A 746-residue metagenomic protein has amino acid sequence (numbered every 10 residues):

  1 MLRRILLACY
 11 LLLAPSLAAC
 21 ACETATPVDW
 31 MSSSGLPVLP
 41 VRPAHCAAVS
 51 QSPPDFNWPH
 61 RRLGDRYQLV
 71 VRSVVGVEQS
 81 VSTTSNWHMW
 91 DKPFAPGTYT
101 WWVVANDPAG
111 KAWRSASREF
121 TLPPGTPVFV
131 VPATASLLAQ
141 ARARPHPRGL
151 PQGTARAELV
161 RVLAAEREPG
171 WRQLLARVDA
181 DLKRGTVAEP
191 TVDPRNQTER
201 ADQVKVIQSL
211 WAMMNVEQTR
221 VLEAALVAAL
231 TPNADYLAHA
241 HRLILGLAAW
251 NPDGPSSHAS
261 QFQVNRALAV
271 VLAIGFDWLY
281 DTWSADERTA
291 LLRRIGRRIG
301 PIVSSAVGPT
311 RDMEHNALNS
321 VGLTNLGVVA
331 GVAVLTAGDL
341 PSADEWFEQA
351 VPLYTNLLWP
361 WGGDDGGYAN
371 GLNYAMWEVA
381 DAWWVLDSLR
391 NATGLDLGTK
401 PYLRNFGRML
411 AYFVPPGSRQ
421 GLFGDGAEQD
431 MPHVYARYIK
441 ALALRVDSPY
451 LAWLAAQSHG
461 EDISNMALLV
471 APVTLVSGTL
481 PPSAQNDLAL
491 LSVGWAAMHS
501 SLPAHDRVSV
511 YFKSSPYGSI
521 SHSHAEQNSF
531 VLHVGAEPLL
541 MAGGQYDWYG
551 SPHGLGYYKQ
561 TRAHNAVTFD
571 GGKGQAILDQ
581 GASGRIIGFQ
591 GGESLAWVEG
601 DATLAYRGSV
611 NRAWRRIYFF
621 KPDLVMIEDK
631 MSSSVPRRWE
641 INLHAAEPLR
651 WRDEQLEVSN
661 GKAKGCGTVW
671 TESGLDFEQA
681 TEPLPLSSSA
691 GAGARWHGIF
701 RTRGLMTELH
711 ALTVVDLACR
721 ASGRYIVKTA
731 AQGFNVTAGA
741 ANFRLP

Functional and structural regions predicted by a protein language model:
E23-R62, E119-P123: Pro/Thr/Ser/Gly-rich low-complexity, intrinsically disordered linker/stalk tracts
T26-M31, T121-G149, R652: Low-complexity, Pro/Ser/Thr- and charge-rich linker/hinge segments at domain boundaries
D91-T98: Surface-exposed, short loops/turns at beta-strand junctions within beta-sandwich domains
P108-P124: Extracellular fibronectin type III
R156, R172-A176, T191, V206-V414: Aromatic-lined, polymer-binding surfaces characteristic of secreted/periplasmic polysaccharide-degrading enzymes
T310, T336, Y374-L539, F589-E593 (+2 more regions): Carbohydrate-active enzyme catalytic cores, enriched for enzymes that act on polyanionic acidic polysaccharides
Y546, G550-P746: CBM-like, beta-strand-rich accessory domains located in the C-terminal region of large, secreted polysaccharide-active
